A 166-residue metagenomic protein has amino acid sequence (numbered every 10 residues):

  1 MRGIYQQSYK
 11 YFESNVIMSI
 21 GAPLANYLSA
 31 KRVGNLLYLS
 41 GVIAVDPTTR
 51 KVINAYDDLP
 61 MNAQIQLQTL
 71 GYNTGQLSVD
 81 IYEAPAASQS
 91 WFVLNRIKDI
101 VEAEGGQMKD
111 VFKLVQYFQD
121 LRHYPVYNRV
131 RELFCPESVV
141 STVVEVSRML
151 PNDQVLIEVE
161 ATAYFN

Functional and structural regions predicted by a protein language model:
R2-N166: Short, polar/acidic, helix-capping and beta-turn segments at strand->helix junctions that line the mouths
